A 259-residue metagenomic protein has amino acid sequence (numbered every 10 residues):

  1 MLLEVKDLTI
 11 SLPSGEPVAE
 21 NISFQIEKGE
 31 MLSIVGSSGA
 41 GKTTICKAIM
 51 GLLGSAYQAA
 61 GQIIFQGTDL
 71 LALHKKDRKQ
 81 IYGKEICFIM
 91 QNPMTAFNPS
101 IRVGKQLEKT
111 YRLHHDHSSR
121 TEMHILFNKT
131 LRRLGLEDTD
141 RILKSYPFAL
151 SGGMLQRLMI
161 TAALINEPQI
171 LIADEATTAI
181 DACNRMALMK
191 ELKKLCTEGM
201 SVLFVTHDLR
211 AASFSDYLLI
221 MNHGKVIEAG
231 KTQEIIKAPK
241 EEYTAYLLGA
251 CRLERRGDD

Functional and structural regions predicted by a protein language model:
Q58-D69: Conserved ABC transporter NBD signature motif
I86, E137, M221, K237-D259: C-terminal boundary and immediately downstream tail of ABC-type ATPase nucleotide-binding domains
S145-L150, M154: Conserved ABC ATPase signature
I165-Q169: A short, proline-enriched helix->beta-strand linker immediately N-terminal to the Walker B motif in ABC-type P-loop
F214-I220: Conserved catalytic segment of ABC-fold P-loop ATPases
A229-G230, A238: ABC ATPase "signature
